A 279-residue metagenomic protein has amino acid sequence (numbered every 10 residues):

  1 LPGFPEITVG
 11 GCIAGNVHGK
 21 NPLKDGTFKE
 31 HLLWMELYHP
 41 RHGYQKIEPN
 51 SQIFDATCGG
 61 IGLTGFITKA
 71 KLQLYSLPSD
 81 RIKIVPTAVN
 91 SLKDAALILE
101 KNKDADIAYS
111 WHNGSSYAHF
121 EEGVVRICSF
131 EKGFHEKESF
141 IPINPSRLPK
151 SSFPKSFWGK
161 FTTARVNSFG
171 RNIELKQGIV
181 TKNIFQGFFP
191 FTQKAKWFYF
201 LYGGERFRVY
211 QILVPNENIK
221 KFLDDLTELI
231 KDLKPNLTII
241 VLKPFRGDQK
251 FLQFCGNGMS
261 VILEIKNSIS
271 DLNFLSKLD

Functional and structural regions predicted by a protein language model:
L1-D279: Noncatalytic alpha-helical scaffold of FAD-dependent oxidoreductases
